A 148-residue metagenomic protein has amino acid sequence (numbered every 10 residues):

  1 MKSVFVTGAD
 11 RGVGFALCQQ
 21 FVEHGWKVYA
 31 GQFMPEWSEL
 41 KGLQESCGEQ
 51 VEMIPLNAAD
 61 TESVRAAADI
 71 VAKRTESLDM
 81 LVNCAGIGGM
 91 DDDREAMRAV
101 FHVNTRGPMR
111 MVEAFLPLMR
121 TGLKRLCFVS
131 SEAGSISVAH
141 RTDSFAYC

Functional and structural regions predicted by a protein language model:
D10, G14-Q19: N-terminal Rossmann NAD(P)H-binding glycine-rich loop of SDR-like oxidoreductase domains
H24-L40: Conserved glycine-rich Rossmann-like NAD(P)H-binding loop of the short-chain dehydrogenase/reductase
S46-E62: Rossmann-fold cofactor-recognition segment
G48-E52, I70-N83, G89: A glycine-rich helix->loop->beta "capping" turn within Rossmann-like NAD(P)(H)-dependent oxidoreductase domains
A66-K73, E95-H102: Active-site Tyr-X3-Lys motif and surrounding loop/helix of classical short-chain dehydrogenase/reductase
I87-R98, R120-C148: Catalytic loop of short-chain dehydrogenase/reductase
M111-F115, M119: Hydrophobic positions on the long internal alpha-helix of Rossmann-like NAD(P)-dependent oxidoreductase domains
